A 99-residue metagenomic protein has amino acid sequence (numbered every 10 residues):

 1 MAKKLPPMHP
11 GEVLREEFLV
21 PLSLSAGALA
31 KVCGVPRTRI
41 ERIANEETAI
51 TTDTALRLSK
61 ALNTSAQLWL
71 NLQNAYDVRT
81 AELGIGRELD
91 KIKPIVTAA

Functional and structural regions predicted by a protein language model:
M1-L24: A short, Lys/Arg-rich alpha-helix, primarily the initiator
V20, K31, K60: Alpha-helical residues within the helix-turn-helix
S23, E46-E47, N63: Alpha-helical hinge/cap motifs
S23-R42: Short alpha-helical DNA-recognition segment
P36, E47, Q73-Y76: The DNA-recognition helices of helix-turn-helix-type DNA-binding domains
E47-K60: Short, basic-rich loop-to-helix N-cap that marks the start of a DNA-contacting helix
L70-A99: Short, charged recognition helix plus adjacent turn of helix-turn-helix-like nucleic-acid-binding domains
